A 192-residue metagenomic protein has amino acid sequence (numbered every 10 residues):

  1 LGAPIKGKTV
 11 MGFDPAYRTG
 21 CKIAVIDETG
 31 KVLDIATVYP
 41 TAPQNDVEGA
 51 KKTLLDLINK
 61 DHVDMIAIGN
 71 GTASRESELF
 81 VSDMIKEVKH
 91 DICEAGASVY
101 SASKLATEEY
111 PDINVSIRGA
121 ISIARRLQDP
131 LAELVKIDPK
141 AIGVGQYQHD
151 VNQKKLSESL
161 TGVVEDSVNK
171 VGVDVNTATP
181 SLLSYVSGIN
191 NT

Functional and structural regions predicted by a protein language model:
L1-G12, A16-D112, I117-A120: Duplex nucleic acid-engaging cores and interfaces of nucleic-acid transaction enzymes
V99, E108-T192: Long, highly charged, low-complexity intrinsically disordered interaction regions that mediate electrostatic DNA/RNA
